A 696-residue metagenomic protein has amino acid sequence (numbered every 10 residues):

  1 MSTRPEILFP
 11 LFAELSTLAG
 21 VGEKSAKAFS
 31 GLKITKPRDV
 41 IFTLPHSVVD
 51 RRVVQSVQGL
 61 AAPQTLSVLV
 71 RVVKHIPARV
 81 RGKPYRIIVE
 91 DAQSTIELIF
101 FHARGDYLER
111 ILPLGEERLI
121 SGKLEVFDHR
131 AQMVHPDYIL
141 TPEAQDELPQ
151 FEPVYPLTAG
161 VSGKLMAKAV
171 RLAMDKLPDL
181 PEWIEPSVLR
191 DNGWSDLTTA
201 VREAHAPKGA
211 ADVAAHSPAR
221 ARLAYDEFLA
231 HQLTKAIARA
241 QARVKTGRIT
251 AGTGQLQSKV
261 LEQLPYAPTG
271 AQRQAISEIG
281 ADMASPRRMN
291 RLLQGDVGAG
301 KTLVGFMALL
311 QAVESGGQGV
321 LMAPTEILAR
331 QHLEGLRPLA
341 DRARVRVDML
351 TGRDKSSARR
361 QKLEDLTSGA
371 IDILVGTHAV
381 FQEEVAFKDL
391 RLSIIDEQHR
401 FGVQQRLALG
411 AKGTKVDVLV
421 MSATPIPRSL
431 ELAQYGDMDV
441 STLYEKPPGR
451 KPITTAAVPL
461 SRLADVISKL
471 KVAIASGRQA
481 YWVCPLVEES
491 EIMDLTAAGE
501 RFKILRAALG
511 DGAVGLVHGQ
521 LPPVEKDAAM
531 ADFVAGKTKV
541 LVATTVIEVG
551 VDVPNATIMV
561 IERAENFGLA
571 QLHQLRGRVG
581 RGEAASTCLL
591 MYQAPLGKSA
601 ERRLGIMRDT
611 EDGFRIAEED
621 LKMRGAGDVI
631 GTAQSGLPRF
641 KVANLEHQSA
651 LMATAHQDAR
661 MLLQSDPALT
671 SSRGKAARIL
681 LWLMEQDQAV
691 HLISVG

Functional and structural regions predicted by a protein language model:
M1-L18, K27-A28, A230-H231, Q241: Long, highly charged, low-complexity intrinsically disordered interaction regions that mediate electrostatic DNA/RNA
S25, A62, A78-Q263, S665: Upstream accessory/linker segments immediately N-terminal to the RecA-like ATPase cores of bacterial MutS and a subset
T43-V73: OB-fold nucleic-acid-binding modules
R71, K123-L124, A564, R578: Short, surface-exposed secondary-structure boundary micro-motifs
Y266-I276: N-terminal pre-Walker A segment at the start of P-loop NTPase domains
Q274-S277, R287-I606, A668-T670, G696: Inter-lobe coupling/hinge segments of SF2-like helicase ATPases
E583, T587, P595-G696: C-terminal accessory region of SF2 helicases/translocases
